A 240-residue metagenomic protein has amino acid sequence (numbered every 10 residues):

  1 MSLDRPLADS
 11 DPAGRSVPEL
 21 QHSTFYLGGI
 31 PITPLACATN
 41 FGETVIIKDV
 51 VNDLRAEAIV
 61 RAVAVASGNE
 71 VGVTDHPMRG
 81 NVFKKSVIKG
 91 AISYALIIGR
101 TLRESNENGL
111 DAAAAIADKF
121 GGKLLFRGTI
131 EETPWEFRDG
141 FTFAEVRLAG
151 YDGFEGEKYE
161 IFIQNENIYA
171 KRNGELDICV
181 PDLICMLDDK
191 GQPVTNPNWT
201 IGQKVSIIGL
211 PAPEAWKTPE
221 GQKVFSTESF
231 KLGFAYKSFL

Functional and structural regions predicted by a protein language model:
S2-Q21: Short, acidic/small-residue loops that bind anionic groups at enzyme active sites
L3-P6, S23, L27, A62-E70 (+2 more regions): Change "in soluble alpha/beta enzymes" to "in soluble alpha/beta proteins
G14-E19, F25-Y26, R55-A56, G80-F83: Short, well-ordered, mixed-charge alpha-helical segments that flank or form enzyme active sites
H22-V63: A structural-propensity feature for long, helix-poor, extended segments
D49-Y94: Loop-centered beta-sheet repeat module
S67-G80, S105-R127, E214-E220: Flexible, glycine/charged-enriched surface loops at secondary-structure junctions
L96-G150: Oxyanion-binding "anion nests"
T129-L240: C-terminal non-catalytic interaction/assembly regions of soluble proteins
